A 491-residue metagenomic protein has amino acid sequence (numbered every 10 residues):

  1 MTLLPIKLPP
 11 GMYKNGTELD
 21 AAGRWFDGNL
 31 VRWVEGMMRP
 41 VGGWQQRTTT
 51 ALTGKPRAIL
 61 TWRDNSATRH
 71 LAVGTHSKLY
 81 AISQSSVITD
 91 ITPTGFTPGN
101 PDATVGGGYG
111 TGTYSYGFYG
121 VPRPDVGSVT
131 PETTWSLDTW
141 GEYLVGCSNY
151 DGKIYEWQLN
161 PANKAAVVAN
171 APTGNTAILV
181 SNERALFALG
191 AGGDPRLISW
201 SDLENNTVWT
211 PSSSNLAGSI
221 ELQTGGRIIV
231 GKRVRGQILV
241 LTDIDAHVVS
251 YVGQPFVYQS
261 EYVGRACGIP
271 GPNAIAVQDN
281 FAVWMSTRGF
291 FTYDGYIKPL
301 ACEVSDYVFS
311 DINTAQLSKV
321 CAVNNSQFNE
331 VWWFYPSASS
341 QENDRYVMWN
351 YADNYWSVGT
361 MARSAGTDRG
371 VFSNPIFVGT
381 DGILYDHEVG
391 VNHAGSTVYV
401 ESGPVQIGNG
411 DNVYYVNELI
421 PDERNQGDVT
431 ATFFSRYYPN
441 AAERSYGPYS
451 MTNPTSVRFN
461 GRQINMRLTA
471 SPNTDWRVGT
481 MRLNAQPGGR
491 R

Functional and structural regions predicted by a protein language model:
M1-I91, Y109-F118, P122, V126-V129 (+3 more regions): Beta-sheet repeat architectures centered on beta-propellers
G42-L60, G95, G117-T130, P161-K319: Beta-propeller and closely related beta-pinwheel folds
A72-T75, G146-N149, A188-A191, V240-T242 (+2 more regions): Conserved beta-strand positions in repeat-built beta-propeller and related beta-rich domains
L79-Y80, G152-I154, P195, A246 (+2 more regions): Structural signal for beta-propeller blades
I91-N100: Long, contiguous N-terminal structural blocks used for assembly/anchoring
P93, G108, G112, C147-Y150 (+1 more regions): Beta-hairpin (beta-strand-turn-beta-strand) motif
N100-G108: Surface-exposed intrinsically disordered loops and tails
W140-K164: Hydrophobic or amphipathic alpha-helical targeting/insertion segments
